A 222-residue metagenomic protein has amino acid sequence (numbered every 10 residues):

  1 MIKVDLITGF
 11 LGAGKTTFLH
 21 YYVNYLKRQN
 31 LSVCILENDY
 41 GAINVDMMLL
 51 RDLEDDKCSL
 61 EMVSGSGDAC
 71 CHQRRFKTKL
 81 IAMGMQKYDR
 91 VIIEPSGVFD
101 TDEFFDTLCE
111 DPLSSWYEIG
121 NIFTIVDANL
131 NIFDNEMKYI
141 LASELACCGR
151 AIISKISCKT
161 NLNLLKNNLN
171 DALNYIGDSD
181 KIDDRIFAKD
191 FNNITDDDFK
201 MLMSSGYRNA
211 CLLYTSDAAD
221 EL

Functional and structural regions predicted by a protein language model:
I2-T8, A13, T17-N121, A128-I132: Nucleotide-state-sensitive switch-loop elements of NTP-binding domains
L11, Y40, I156, A218-A219: Hydrophobic pocket-lining residues within nucleotide cofactor-binding pockets
T16, S154, Y214-T215: Ser/Thr-glycine-rich phosphate-binding loops at phosphate-binding pockets of nucleotides, nucleotide cofactors
Q86, R90-D180: Phosphate/Mg2+-binding loops and adjacent switch elements in nucleotide/diphosphate-handling enzyme cores
C158-T160, Y175-L213: C-terminal-of-GTPase-core extension/linker across diverse P-loop GTPases
Y214-L222: Single conserved hydrophobic/aromatic residue that forms the stacking wall/gate of nucleotide- or nucleobase-binding
